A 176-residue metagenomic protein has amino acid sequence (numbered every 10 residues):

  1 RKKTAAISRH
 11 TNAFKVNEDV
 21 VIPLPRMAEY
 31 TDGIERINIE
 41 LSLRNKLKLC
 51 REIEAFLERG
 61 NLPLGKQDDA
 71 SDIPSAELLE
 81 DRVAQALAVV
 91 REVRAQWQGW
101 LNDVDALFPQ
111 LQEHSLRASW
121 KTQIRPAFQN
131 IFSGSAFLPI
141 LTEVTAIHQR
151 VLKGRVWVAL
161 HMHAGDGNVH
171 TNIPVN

Functional and structural regions predicted by a protein language model:
R1-N176: Noncatalytic alpha-helical scaffold of FAD-dependent oxidoreductases
